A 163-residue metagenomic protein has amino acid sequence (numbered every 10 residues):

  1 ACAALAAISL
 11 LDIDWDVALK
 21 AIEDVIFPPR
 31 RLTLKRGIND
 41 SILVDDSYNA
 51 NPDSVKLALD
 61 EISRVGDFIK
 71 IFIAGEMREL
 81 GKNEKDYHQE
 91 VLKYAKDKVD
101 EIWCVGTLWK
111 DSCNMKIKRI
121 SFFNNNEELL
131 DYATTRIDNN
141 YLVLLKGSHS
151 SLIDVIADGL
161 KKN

Functional and structural regions predicted by a protein language model:
C2-N163: ATP-dependent carboxylate-amine ligase
